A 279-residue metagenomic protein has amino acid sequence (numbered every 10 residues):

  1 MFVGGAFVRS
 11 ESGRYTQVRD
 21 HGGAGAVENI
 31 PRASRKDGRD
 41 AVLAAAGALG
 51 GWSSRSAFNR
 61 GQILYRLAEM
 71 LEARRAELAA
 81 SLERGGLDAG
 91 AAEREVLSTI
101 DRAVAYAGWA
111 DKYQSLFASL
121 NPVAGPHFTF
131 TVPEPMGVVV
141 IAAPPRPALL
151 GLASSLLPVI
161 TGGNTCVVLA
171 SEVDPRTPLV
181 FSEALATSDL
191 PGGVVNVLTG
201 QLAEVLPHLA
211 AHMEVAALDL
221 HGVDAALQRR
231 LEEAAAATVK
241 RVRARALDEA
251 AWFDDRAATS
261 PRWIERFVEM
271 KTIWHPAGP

Functional and structural regions predicted by a protein language model:
M1-R84, E265, K271-G278: Short, structured beta/alpha segment
H21, G108-P191: Conserved small-residue-rich beta-alpha loop and adjacent elements that most often cradle the phosphate/pyrophosphate
A24, R60, G163, V195 (+1 more regions): Residue-level signal for inorganic ion chemistry
A33, G85, R94-S98, E172-R176 (+2 more regions): Short beta->alpha linker loops
R39-L43, G51, G61, Y65-A76 (+2 more regions): Long amphipathic alpha-helix in the N-terminal Rossmann-like dinucleotide-binding domain of NAD(P)-dependent
G47-S54, E69-E72, A76, A105-S115 (+6 more regions): Generic secondary-structure signature for well-ordered alpha-helical cores
A73, E77, P147, P175-R176 (+2 more regions): Short alpha-helical
V123, P133-I141, S188-P279: Conserved NAD(P)+-binding/catalytic subdomain of aldehyde/semialdehyde dehydrogenases
